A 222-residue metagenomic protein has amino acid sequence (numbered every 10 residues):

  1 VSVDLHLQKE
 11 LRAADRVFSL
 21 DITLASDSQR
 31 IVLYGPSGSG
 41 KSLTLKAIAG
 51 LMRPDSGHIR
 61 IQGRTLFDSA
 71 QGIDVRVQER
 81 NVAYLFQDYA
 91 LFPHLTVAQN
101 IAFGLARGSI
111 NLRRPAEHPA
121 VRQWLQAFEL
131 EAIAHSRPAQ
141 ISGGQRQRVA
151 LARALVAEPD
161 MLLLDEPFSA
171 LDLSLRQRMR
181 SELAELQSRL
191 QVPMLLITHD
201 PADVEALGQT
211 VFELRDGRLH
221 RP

Functional and structural regions predicted by a protein language model:
R64-S69, R114-I133, A184-E185: Conserved ABC ATPase "signature" region
L66-Y84, R107, N111-R114: ABC ATPase NBD coupling module
L95-G104: Short coil-to-helix segment of the ABC ATPase nucleotide-binding domain corresponding to the Q-loop/switch region
R137-I141, Q145-Q147: Conserved ABC ATPase signature
V156-D160: A short, proline-enriched helix->beta-strand linker immediately N-terminal to the Walker B motif in ABC-type P-loop
L162-E166: Catalytic Walker B motif of ABC-type/P-loop ATPase nucleotide-binding domains
Q191-I197: Conserved H-loop
